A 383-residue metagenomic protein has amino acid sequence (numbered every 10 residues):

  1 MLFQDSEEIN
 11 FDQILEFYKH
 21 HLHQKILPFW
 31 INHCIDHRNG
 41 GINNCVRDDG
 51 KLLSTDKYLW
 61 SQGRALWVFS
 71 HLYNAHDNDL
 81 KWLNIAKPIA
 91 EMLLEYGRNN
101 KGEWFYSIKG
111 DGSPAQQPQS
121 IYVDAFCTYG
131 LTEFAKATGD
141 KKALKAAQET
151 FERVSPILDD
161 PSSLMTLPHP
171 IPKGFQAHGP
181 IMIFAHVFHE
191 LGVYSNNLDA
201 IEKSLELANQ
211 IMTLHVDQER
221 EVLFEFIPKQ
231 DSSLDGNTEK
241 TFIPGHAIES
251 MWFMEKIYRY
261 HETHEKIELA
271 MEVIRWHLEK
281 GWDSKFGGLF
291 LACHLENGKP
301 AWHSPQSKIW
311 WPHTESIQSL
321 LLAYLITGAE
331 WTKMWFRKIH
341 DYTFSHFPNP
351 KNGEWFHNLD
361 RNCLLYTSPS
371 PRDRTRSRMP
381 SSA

Functional and structural regions predicted by a protein language model:
L2-L59, L80-F105: Low-complexity, Ser/Thr/Pro/Gly-enriched N-terminal "stalk/linker" regions
F3-E7, D56-Y73, L83-A86, Q119-A135 (+4 more regions): Well-ordered alpha-helical segments within folded domains of soluble proteins
E8-H23, L72-K87, F134-Q148, G192-L205 (+2 more regions): Structural helix-adjacent loops and short alpha-helical linkers that scaffold large soluble proteins
H21, K25, D159-S162, F175-A292: Extended ligand-binding clefts on enzyme/binding-domain cores
N32-L53, E95-A115, A143, V154-G174 (+3 more regions): Glycine- and aromatic-rich loop/turn segments at beta-sheet edges
T55, D79-M182, F188-L191: Extended ligand-binding groove/face enriched in aromatic
L214, V222, I257-N362: Non-catalytic carbohydrate-binding regions of carbohydrate-active enzymes
Y366-A383: Single conserved hydrophobic/aromatic residue that forms the stacking wall/gate of nucleotide- or nucleobase-binding
